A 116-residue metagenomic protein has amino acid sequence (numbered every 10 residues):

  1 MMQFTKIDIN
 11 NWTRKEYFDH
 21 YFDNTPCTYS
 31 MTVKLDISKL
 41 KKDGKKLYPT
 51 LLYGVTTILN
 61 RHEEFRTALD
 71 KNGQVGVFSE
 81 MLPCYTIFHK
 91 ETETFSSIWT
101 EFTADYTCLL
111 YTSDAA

Functional and structural regions predicted by a protein language model:
M1-K41, K45-K46: N-terminal beta-alpha "docking/capping" segments at the starts of catalytic domains in thioester/acy l-group-handling
M1-W12, P26, T56, N60 (+4 more regions): Domain-scale detector for complete catalytic domains at protein termini or as standalone homologs
R14, F18, F22-D23, E64 (+2 more regions): Generic surface-pattern signal
D19-T28, L47, Y53, G73-G76 (+1 more regions): Short, flexible coil/linker segments at or flanking structured domains
Y29-D43, T92-T107: Acyl-group handling in specialized metabolite and lipid biosynthesis
K39-E63: Acyl activation and transfer enzymes in specialized metabolism, enriched for ANL adenylate-forming modules
F65-W99: Small-residue-rich loop/turn and linker elements
Y111-A116: Conserved small/polar residues in nucleotide/adenosyl-binding loops
